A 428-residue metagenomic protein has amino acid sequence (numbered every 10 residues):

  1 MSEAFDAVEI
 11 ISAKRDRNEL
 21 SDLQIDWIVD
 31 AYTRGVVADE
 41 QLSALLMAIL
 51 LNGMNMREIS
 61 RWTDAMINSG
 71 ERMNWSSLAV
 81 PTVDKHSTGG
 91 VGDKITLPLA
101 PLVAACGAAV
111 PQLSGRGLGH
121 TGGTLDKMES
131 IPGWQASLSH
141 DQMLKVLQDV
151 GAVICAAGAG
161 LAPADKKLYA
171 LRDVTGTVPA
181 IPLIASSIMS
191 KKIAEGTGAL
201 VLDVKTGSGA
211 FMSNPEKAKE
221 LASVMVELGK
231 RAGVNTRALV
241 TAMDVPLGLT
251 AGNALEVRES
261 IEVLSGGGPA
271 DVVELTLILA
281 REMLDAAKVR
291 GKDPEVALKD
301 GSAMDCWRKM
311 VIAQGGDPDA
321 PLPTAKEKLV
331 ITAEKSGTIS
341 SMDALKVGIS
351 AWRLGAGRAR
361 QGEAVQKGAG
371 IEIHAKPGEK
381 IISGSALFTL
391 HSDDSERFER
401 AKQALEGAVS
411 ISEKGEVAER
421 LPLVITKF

Functional and structural regions predicted by a protein language model:
M1-G92, K309-A313, V424, F428: Acidic, glycine/proline-rich low-complexity segments that act as flexible tails and inter-domain linkers
E9, K14, E19-D22, Y32 (+4 more regions): Well-ordered secondary-structure scaffolds
L46-L50, K127, D165-V174, D203-M212 (+1 more regions): Active-site-proximal beta-alpha loop/turn segments in soluble metabolic enzymes
L51, P98-P111, K191-G196, R231-A232 (+1 more regions): Alpha-helix C-terminal capping segments
P81-A104, A108-H120: Glycine/serine-rich anion-binding loops at beta->alpha junctions that coordinate negatively charged ligand groups
L113, L147, C155-A157, D203-G207 (+1 more regions): Short beta-strand segments
K127-V153, S223-G229, G233: A glycine-rich helix N-cap at a beta->alpha junction
Q148-T197: Phosphate/diphosphate-binding glycine-rich loops and adjacent basic-rich segments that engage nucleotide
